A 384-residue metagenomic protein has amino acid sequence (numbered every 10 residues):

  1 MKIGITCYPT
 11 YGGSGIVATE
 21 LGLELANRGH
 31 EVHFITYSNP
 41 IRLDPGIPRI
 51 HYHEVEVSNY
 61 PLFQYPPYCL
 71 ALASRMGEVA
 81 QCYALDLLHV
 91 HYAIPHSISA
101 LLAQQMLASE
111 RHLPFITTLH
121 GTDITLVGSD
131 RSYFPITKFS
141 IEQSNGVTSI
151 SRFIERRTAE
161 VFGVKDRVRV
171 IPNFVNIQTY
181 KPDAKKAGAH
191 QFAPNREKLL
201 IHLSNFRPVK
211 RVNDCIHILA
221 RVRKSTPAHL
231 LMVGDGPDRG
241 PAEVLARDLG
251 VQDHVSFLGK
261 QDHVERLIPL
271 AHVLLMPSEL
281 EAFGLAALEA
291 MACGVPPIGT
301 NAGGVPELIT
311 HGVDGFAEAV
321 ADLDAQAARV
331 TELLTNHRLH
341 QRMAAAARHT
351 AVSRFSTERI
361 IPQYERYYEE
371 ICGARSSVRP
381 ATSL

Functional and structural regions predicted by a protein language model:
C7-Y11, L23-L70: N-terminal strand-loop element at the rim of the active site of nucleotide-sugar-dependent glycosyltransferases
F153, F174: Carbohydrate-associated surface elements
K181-P194, L199: A short helix/loop element that forms part of the nucleotide-sugar donor recognition site in Leloir-type
A193-L219: Conserved donor-binding/catalytic core segment of Leloir-type glycosyltransferases
K260, E279: Aromatic "clamp/platform" in nucleotide-sugar-dependent glycosyltransferases that forms part of the donor/acceptor
P296-G299, I309: Short hydrophobic beta-strand element within catalytic cores of glycosyltransferases and related nucleotide-activated
H311-G312, F316-L323, E332-H337: Conserved acidic donor-binding segment of nucleotide-sugar-dependent glycosyltransferases
A325, E332, L339-R354, I360-R366: A short, well-ordered alpha-helix in the C-terminal region of glycosyltransferases
